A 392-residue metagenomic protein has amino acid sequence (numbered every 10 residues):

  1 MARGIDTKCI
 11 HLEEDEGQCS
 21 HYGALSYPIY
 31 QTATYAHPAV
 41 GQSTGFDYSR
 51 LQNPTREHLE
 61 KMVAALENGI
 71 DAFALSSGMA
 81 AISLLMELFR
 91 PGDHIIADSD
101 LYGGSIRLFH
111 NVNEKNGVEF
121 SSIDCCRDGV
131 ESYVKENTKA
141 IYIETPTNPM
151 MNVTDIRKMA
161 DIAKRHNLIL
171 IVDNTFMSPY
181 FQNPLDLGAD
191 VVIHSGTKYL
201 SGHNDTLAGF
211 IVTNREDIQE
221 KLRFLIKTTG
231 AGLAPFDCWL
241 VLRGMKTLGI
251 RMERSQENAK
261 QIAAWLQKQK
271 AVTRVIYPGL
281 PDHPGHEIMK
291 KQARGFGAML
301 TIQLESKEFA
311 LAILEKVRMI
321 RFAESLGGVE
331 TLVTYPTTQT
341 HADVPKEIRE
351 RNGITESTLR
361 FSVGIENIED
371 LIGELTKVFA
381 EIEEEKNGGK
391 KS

Functional and structural regions predicted by a protein language model:
M1, G17-Q18, A72-A271, I276 (+1 more regions): Conserved PLP-enzyme active-site core in the AAT-like
M1-N53, L59-M62: N-terminal "arm"/small-domain region of PLP-dependent enzymes with the aminotransferase-like
A2-D6, E16, P54, R274 (+2 more regions): Positively charged, small/polar-rich N-terminal and surface patches that mediate targeting and assembly and bind
E14-E16, Q31-H37, F176, K198 (+6 more regions): Glycine-rich beta-alpha junction loops
T34-S83, E87-L88, G104-N111: Conserved N-terminal alpha-helix of the aminotransferase class I/II PLP-enzyme fold
G103, E119-S121, R251, E308 (+1 more regions): PLP-dependent enzyme catalytic core of the Aspartate aminotransferase-like
T229-G230, V317-G327, V378-N387: A common structural junction motif
R274-L359, V363: Conserved C-terminal alpha-helix-loop-beta "cap" of PLP-dependent enzymes that closes/shapes the active-site mouth
